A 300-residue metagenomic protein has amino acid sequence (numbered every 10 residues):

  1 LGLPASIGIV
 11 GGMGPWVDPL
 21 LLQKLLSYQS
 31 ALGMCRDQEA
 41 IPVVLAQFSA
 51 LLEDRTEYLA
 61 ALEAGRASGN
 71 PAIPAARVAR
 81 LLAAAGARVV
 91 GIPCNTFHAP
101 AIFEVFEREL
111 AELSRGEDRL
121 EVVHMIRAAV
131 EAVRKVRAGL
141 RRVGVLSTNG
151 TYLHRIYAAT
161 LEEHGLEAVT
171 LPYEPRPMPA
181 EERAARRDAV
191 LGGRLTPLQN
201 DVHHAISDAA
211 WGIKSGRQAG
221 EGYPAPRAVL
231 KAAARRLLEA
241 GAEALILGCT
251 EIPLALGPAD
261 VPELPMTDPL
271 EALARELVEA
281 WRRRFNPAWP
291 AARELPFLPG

Functional and structural regions predicted by a protein language model:
L1-G300: Non-catalytic structural scaffold of enzyme domains
